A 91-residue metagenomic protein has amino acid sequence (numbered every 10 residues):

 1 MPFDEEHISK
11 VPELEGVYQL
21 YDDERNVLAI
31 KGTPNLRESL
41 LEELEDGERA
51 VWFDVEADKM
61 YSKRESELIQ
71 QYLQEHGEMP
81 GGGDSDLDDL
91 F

Functional and structural regions predicted by a protein language model:
M1-E42, E56-L73, D88-F91: GIY-YIG nuclease catalytic motif and its immediate N-terminal context
L40-L41, G47, D84: Sparse recognition of residues in long alpha-helices and their boundaries
D46-D58: A short, basic-hydrophobic beta/loop patch
A50, E65, D84: Acidic, glycine-enriched active-site microenvironments
L73-M79: Acidic, metal/cofactor-coordinating or nucleic-acid-engaging core segments within structured domains
M79-F91: Extended, charge-rich low-complexity interaction segments
